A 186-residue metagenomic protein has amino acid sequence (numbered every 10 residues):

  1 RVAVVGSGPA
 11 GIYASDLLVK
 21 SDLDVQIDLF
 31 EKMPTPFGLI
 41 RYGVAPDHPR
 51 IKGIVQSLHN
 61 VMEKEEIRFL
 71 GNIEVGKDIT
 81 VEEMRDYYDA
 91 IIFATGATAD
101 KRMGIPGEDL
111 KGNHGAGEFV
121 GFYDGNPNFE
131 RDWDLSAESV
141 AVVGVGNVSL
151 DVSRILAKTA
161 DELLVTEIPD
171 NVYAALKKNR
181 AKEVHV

Functional and structural regions predicted by a protein language model:
R1-V75, E83, R154-V186: Beta1-alpha1 glycine-rich phosphate/pyrophosphate-binding loop at the start of Rossmann-like nucleotide-binding domains
G6-G8, G96, G144-N147: A short acidic Gly-Thr/Ser loop motif
K32-M33, G96-A97, E118: Short, ordered loop/turn segments at secondary-structure junctions
S57-N113: Feature captures the FAD/FMN-dependent oxidoreductase FAD-binding
D89, E138, K182: Conserved acidic residues
D100-K178: Glycine-rich dinucleotide-binding loop and its adjacent helix/turn
